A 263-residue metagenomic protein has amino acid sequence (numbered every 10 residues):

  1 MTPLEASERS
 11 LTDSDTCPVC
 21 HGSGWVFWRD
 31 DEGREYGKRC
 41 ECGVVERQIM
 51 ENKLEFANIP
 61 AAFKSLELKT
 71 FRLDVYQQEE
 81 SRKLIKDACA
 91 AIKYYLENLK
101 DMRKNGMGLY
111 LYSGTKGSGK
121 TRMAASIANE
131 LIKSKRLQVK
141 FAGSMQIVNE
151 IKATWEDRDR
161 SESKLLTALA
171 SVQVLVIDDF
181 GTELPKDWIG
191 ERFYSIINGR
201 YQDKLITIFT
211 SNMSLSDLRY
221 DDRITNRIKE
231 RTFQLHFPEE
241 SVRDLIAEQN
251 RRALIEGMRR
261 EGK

Functional and structural regions predicted by a protein language model:
M1-D87, E239, L245-K263: A short, basic N-terminal segment
L73-L109: Pre-Walker A (pre-P-loop) alpha-helix and adjacent loop at the N terminus of AAA/AAA+ ATPase modules, a conserved
E79-K83, C89, G114, L131-S171: Short glycine-rich substrate-engagement loop in P-loop NTPases that contacts/grips substrate
K104-A124: Walker A/P-loop nucleotide-binding motif
S126, E130: Active-site signature of alpha/beta-hydrolase-fold catalytic machinery across serine- and Asp/Cys-nucleophile hydrolases
L137-Q138, S171-V174, D203-F209: Loop/turn-to-beta-strand initiation segments
N149-E150, T154, T182-K263: Replace "adjacent to P-loop NTPase cores in ATP/GTP-dependent enzymes" with "adjacent to NTP-binding cores
V172, D179-G181: Conserved Walker B
